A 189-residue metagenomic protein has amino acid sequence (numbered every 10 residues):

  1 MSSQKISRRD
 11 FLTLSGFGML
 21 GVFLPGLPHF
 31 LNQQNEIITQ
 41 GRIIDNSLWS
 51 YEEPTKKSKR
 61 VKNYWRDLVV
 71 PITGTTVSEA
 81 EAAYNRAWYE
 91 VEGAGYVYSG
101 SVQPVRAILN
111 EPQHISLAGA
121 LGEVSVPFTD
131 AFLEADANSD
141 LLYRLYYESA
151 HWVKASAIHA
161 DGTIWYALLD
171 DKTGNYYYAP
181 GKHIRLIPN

Functional and structural regions predicted by a protein language model:
M1-V22: N-terminal secretory signal peptides and thylakoid transit peptides that target proteins across membranes
S3, Q33-I38: Extreme N-terminus of proteins, especially the signal/transit-peptide cleavage junction and the first residues
V22-P25, V124: Compositionally biased, intrinsically disordered/low-complexity regions enriched for serine, proline and threonine
L24-N35: Bacterial Sec-dependent signal peptides at the C-terminal "C-region" and cleavage site
E36-N85, Q113-T163: Beta-loop motif signature
Y89-E123, Y166-N189: Boundary regions of SH3-family modules and the immediately adjacent low-complexity/disordered segments in eukaryotic
